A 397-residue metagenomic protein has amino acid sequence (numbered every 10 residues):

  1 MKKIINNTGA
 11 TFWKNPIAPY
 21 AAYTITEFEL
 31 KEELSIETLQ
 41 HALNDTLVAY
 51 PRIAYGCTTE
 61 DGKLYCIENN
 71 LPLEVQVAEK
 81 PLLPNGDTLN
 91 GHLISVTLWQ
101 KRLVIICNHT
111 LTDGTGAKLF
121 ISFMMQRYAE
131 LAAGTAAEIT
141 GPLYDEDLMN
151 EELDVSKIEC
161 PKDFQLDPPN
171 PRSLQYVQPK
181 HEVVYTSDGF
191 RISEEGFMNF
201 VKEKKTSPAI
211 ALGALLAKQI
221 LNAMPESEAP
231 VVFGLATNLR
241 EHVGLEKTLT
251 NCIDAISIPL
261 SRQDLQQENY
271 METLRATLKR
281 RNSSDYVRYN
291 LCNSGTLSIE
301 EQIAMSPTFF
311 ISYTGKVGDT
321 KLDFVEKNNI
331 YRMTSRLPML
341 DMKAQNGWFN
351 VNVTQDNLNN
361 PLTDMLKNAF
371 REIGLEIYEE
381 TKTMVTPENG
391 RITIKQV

Functional and structural regions predicted by a protein language model:
M1-E60, N70-S95, M198, L221-V397: Acyl-thioester-dependent acyl-group transfer interface
M1-T8, L111-L119, F123-F200, P361-V397: Non-catalytic, low-complexity flexible loops and terminal extensions
M124, Y128, Q219-M224: Hydrophobic recognition helices of helix-based DNA-binding modules
K205: Catalytic-site-adjacent helices and loops of nucleotide signaling machinery
P208-A217: Short amphipathic alpha-helical segments
